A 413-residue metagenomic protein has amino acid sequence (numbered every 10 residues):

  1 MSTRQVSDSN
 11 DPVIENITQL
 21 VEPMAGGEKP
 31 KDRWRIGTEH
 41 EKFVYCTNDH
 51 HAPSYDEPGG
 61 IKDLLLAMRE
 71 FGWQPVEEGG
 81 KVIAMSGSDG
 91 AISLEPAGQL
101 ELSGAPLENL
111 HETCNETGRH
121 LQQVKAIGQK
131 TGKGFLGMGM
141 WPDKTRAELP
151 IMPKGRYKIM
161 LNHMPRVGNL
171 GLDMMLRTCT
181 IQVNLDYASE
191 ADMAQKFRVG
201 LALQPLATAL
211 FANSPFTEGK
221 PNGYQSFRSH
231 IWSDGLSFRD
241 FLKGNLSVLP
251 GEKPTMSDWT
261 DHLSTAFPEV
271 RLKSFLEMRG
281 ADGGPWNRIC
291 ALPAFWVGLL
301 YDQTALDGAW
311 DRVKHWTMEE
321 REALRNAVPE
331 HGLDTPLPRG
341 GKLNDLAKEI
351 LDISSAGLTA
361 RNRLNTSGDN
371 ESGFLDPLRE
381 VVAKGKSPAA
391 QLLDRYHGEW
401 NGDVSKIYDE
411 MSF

Functional and structural regions predicted by a protein language model:
S2-G168, R177, A212, R288 (+3 more regions): Terminal catalytic/cofactor-binding subdomain
P30, N109-E112, E116, N184-A188 (+4 more regions): Conserved aromatic-histidine-acidic binding/catalytic patches
G37, G134, Q182, F275-E277: Structural preference for beta-strand elements that scaffold enzyme active sites
F43, Q182-D186, E277-R279: Structured core elements
T47, L107, A188, P205 (+3 more regions): Residue-level marker of positions within ordered structural domains that often coincide with functionally constrained
Q129, F135, M140-R271: Loop-rich catalytic cores of soluble enzymes, especially ATP-dependent carboxylate-amine ligases and other
G235-E322: Structured mid-domain segments that build the active-site/substrate or prosthetic-cofactor binding neighborhood
